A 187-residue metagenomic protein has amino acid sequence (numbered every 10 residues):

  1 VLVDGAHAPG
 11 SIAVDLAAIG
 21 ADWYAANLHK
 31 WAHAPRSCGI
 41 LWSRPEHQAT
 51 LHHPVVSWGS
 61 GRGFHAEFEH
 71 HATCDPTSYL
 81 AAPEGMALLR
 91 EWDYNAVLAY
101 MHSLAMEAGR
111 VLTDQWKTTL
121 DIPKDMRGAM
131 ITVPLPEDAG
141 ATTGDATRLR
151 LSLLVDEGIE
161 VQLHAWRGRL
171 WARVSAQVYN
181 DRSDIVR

Functional and structural regions predicted by a protein language model:
V1-D22: Catalytic PLP-binding core of fold-type I/II PLP enzymes
L2-D4, A25, H52, D121 (+1 more regions): Structural detector of well-ordered beta-strand residues that form the stable sheet scaffold of enzyme domains
I19-G59: Active-site PLP attachment segment
P54-H70: The feature captures the short pre-catalytic strand/loop hairpin that immediately precedes and shapes the active-site
A66-R110: Structural signature of PLP-dependent enzymes
A99-M106, Q115-D156: Conserved PLP-binding catalytic core of the aspartate aminotransferase-like
A141-D145, V155-R187: PLP-dependent enzyme catalytic core of the Aspartate aminotransferase-like
